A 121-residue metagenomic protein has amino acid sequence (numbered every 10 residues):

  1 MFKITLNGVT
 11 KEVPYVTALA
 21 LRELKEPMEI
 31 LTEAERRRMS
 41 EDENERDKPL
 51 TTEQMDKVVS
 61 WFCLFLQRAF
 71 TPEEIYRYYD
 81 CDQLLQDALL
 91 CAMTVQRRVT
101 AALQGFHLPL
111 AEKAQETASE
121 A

Functional and structural regions predicted by a protein language model:
M1-L21: Short, extreme N-terminal segment that most often corresponds to the first beta-strand
A18-A121: Short, surface-exposed, charged amphipathic helix/loop patches that serve as local interaction elements
